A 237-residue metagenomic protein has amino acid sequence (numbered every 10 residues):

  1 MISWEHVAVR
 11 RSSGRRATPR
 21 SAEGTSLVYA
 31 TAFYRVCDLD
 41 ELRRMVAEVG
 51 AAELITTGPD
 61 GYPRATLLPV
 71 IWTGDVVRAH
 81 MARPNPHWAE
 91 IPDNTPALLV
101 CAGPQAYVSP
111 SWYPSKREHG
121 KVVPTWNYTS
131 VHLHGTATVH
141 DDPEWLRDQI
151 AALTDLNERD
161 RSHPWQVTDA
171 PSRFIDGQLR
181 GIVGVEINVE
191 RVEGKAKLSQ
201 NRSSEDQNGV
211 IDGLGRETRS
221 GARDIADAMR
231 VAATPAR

Functional and structural regions predicted by a protein language model:
I2-R237: Binding-site signature for planar aromatic cofactors or substrates
